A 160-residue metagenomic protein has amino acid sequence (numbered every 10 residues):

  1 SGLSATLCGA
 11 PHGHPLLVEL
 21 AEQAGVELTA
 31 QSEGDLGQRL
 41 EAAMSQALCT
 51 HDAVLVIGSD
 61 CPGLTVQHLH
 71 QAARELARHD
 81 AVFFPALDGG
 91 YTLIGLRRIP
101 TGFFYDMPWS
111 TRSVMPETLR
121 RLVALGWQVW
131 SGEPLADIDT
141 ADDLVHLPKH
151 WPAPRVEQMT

Functional and structural regions predicted by a protein language model:
S1-S4: A short, N-terminal amphipathic alpha-helix
T6-A10: Short internal beta-strands
H12-V18: Short, glycine/polar-rich helix-capping loops at beta-to-alpha or helix-loop-helix junctions that flank or form
E19-A53, T111: Short phosphate-binding loop-to-helix
I57: Catalytic metal- and UDP-sugar-binding loop of GT-A-like glycosyltransferases, i.e., residues flanking the conserved
L64-D88: Conserved donor-nucleotide/metal-binding helix-loop-beta segment in metal-dependent transferases, i.e., the alpha-helix
P100-R121: Short, glycine-/small-residue-rich phosphate/pyrophosphate-handling segment
V114-T160: Conserved alpha/beta core of the MobA/IspD/sugar-nucleotide pyrophosphorylase nucleotidyltransferase superfamily
